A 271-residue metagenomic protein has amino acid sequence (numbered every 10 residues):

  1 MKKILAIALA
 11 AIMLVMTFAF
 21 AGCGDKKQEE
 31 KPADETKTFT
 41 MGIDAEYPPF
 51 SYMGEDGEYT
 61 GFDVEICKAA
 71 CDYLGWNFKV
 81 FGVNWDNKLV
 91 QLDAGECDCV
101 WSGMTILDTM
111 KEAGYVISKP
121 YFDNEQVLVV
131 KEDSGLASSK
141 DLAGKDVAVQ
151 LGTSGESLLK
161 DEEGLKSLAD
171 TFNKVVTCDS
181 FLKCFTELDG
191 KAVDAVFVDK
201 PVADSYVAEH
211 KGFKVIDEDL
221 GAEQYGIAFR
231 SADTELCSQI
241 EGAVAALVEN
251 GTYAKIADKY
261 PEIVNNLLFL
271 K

Functional and structural regions predicted by a protein language model:
D25-K27, N77, S154-V176, A208-I216 (+1 more regions): Ligand-binding clefts/hinges and TM-proximal coupling segments of bilobed small-molecule sensing domains
K31-M104: Extracytoplasmic small-molecule ligand-binding "clamshell" domains of the periplasmic binding protein/Venus flytrap
A45, F122-V130, K200, D204-A245 (+1 more regions): Periplasmic-binding protein-like
A45-P48, Y59-D72, T105, E125-L182 (+1 more regions): Bilobed "Venus flytrap"/periplasmic-binding protein-like clamshell domains and structurally analogous long
V64-Y73, D133-L136, K145-S154, D204 (+1 more regions): Extended ligand-binding regions for polar small-molecule ligands
K68, N77-D141, D219: Acidic, polar ligand-binding/catalytic clefts
K79-Q91, K174-E187, E223: Short helix-initiation/N-cap motifs at beta->coil->alpha
G103-E112, L158-D161, T186-G221: A ligand-binding cleft/hinge motif common to bilobed small-molecule-binding domains
